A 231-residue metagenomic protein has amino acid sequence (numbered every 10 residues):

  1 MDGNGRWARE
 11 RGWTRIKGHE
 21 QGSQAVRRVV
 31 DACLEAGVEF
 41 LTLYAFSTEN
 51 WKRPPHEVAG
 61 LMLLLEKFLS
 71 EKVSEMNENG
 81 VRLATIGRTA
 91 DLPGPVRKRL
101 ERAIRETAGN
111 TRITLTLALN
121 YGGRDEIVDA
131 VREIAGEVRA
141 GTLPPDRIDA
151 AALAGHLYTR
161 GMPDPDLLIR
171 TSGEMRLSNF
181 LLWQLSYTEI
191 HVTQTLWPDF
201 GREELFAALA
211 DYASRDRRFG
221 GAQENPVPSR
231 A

Functional and structural regions predicted by a protein language model:
M1-A231: Flexible, compositionally biased loop and terminal segments
